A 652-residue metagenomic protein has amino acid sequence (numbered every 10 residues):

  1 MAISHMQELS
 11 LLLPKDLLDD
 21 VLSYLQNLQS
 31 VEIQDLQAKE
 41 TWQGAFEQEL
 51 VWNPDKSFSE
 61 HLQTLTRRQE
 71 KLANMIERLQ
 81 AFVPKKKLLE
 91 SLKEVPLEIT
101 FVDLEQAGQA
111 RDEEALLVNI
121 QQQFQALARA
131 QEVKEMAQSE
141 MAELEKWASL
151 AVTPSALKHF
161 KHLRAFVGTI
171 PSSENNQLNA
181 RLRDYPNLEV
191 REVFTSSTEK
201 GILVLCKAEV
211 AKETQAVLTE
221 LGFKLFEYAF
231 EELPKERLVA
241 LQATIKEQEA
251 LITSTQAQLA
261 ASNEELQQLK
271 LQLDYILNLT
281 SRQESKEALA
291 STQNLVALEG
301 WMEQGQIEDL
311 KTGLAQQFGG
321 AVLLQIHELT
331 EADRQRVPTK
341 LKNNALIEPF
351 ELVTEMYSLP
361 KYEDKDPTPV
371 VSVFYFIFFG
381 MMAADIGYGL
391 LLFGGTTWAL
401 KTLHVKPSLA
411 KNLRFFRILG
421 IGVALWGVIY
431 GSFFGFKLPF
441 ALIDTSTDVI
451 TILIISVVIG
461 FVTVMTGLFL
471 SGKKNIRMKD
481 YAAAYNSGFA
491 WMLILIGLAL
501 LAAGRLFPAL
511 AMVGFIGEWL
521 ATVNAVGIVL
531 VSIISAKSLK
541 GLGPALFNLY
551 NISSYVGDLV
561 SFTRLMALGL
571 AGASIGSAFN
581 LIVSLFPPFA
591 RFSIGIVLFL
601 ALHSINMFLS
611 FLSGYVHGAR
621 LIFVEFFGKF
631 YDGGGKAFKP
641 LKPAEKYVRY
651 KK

Functional and structural regions predicted by a protein language model:
M1-V371, K406-L409, L413: Long, charged N-terminal accessory/stalk domains
A2-Q7, P14-S30, E308-K652: Conserved, carboxylate-rich catalytic/transport cores that coordinate ions
